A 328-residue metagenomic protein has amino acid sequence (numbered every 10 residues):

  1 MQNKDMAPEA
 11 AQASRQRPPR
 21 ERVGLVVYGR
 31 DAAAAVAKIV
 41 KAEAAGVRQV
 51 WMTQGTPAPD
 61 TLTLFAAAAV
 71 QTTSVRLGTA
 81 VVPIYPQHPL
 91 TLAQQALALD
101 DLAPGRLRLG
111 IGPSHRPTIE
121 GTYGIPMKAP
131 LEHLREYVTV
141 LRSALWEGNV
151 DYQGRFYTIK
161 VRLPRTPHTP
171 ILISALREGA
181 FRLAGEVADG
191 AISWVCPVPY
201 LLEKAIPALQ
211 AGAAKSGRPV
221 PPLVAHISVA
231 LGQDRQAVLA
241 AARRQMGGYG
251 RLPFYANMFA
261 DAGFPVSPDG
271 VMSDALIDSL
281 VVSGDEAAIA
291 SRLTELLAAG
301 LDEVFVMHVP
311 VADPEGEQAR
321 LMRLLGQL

Functional and structural regions predicted by a protein language model:
M1-L328: Active-site-adjacent structural elements that line small-molecule/cofactor binding pockets in enzymes
